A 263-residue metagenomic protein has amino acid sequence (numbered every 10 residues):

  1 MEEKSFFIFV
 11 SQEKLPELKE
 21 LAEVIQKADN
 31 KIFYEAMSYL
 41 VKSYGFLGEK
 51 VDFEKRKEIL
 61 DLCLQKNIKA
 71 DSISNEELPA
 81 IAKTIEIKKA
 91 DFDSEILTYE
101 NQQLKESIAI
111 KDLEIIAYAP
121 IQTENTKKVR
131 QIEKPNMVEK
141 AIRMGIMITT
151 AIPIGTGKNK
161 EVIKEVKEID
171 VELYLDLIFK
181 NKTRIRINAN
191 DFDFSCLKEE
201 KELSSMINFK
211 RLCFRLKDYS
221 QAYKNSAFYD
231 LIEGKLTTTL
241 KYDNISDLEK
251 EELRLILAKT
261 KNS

Functional and structural regions predicted by a protein language model:
M1-K27, E54-L60, L64: C-terminal alpha-helical interaction appendages
I32-A36, R56: Small-residue helix-packing motif on alpha-helices
L40-L47: Surface-exposed aromatic
E49-A90: Anionic N-terminal interaction surfaces
L78-I85, P120-N125, K224, F228-L240: Long, compositionally biased, phosphorylation-prone intrinsically disordered terminal regions that serve as flexible
D93-Y99, K105-V129: Phosphoinositide-dependent membrane-docking surfaces
T123-K164: Mixed-charge, low-complexity intrinsically disordered segments
A151-S263: Extended, charged low-complexity segments that frequently continue into or abut oligomerization scaffolds
